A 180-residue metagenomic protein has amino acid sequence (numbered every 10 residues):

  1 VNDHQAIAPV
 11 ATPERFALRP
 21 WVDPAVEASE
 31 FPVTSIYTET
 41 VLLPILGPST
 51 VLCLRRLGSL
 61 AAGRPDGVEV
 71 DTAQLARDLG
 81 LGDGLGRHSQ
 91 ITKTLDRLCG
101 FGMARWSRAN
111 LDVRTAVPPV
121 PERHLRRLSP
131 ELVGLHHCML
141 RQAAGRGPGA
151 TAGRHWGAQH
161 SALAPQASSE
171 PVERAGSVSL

Functional and structural regions predicted by a protein language model:
V1-Q74: Short recognition helix of helix-turn-helix/winged-helix DNA-binding domains
T40, P44, S59, Q74-R77 (+5 more regions): Charged/polar, solvent-exposed surface patches and flexible loops
T50, D83, V117-P121: Short, flexible loop/turn elements at secondary-structure junctions
A61-R114: Winged helix-turn-helix DNA-binding recognition segment
G67-T72, G84-Q90, E122-P130, A162-A167: Short, charged low-complexity intrinsically disordered segments located at boundaries of structured domains
P118-A162: Short, amphipathic alpha-helical interaction segments positioned at domain boundaries
Q166-L180: Electrostatic interaction modules used in gene-expression and signaling proteins
